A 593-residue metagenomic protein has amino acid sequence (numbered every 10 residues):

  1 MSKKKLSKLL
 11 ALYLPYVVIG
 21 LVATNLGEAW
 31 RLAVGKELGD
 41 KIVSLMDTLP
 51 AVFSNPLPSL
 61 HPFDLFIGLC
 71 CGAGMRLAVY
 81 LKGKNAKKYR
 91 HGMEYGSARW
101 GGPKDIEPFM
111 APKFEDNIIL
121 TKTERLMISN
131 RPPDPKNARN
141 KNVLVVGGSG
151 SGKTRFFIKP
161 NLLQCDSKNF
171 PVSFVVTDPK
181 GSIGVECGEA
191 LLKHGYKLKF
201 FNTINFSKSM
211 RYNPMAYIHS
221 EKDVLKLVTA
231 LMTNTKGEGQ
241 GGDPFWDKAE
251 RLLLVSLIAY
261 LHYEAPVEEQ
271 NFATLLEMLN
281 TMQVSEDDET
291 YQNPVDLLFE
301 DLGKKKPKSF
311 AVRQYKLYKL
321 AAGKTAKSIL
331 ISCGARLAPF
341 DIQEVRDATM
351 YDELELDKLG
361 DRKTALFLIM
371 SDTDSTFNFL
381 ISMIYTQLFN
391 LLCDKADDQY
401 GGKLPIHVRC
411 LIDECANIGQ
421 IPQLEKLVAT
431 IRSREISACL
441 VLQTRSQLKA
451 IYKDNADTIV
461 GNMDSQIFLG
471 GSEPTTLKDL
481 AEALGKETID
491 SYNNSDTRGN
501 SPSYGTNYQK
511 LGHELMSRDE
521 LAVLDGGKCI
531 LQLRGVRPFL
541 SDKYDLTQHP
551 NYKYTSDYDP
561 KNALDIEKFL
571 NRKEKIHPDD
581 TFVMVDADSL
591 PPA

Functional and structural regions predicted by a protein language model:
M1, D361, I459-V460, S491 (+3 more regions): Short alpha-helix boundary/capping motifs
M1-S151, R155-L163, K168-F170, K486 (+2 more regions): Basic- and hydrophobic-enriched, low-structure N-terminal and domain-boundary segments that flank ATP-binding catalytic
K4, G72, D247, E514 (+1 more regions): General helical secondary-structure elements
T24, L126, P133-I436, I451 (+2 more regions): P-loop NTPase motor domains
G96, W100, D105-I106, K327 (+3 more regions): Intrinsically disordered, low-complexity, compositionally biased regions/tails
K104, P108-A111, F379, C415 (+1 more regions): A short glycine-/small-residue-rich loop at the edge of a beta-strand within enzyme catalytic domains
M110-A111, M127-P132, K236-F245, V267 (+1 more regions): Low-complexity, polar-biased intrinsically disordered regions enriched in Pro/Ser/Thr/Gly
V428-I530: Conserved ATP-driven motor cores of ASCE-family P-loop NTPases powering translocation/secretion/packaging/pilus
